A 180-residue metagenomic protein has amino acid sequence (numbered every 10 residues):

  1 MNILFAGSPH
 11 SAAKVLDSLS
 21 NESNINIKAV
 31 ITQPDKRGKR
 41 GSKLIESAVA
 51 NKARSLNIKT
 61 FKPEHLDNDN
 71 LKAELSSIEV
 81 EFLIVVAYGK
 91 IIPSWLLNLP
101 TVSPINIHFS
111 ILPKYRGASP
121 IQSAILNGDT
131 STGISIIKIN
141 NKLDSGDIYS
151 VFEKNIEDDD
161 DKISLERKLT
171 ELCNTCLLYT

Functional and structural regions predicted by a protein language model:
M1-G41: N-terminal Rossmann-like dinucleotide-binding module
S23, L56, L99-P100: Short, structured coil segments at secondary-structure junctions
R37-A50, R54: N-terminal beta-loop-helix "entrance" segment that forms/cooperates in small-molecule cofactor or anionic ligand
F61-N70: Glycine-rich, highly charged phosphate/nucleotide-binding loops
D69-E79: Short amphipathic alpha-helix with an adjacent loop that forms part of the alpha/beta core around
F82-L178: Donor/substrate-binding cores of folate-linked one-carbon enzymes
